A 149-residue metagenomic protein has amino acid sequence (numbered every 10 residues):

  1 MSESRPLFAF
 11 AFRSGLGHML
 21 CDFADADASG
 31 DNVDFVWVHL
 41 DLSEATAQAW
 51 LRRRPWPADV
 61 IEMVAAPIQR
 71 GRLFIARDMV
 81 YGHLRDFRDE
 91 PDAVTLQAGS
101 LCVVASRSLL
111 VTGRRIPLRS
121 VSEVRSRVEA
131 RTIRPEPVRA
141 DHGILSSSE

Functional and structural regions predicted by a protein language model:
M1-E149: Peripheral, non-transmembrane regulatory/ligand-interaction domains of membrane transport proteins
